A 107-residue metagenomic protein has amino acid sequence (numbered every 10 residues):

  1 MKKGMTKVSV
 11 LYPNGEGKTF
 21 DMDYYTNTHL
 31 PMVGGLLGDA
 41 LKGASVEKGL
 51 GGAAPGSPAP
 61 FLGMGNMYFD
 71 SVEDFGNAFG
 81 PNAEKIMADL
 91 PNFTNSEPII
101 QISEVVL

Functional and structural regions predicted by a protein language model:
M1-L107: Macromolecular interaction modules
